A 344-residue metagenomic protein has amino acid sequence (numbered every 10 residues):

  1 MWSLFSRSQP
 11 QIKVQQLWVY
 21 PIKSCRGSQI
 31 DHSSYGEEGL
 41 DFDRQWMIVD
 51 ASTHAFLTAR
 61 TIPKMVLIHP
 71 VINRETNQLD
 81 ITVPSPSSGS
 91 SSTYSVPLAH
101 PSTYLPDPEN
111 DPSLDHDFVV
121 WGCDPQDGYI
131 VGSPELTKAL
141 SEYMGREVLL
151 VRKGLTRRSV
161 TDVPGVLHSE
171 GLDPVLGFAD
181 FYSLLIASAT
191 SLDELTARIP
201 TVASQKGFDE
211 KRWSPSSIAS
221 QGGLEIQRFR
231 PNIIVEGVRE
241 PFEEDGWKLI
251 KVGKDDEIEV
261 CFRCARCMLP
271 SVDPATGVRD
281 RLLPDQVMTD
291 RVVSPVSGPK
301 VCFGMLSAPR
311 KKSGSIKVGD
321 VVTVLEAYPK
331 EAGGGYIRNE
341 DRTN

Functional and structural regions predicted by a protein language model:
M1-N344: Metal-cofactor-dependent catalytic cores
